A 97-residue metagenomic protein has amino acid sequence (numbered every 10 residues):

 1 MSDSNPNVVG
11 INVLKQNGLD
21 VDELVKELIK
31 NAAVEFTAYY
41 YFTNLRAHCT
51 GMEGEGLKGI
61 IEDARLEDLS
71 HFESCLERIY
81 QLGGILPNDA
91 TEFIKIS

Functional and structural regions predicted by a protein language model:
S2-G10, Q16-G51, E73-S74: Alpha-helical bundle segments that constitute or directly flank the non-heme di-iron/ferroxidase center
S2-N12, L76-S97: Carboxylate-rich helix-loop segments that flank metal/cofactor sites and access channels in metalloenzymes
A38-A90: Conserved alpha-helical segments that form or flank metal/cofactor-binding pockets of metalloenzymes
